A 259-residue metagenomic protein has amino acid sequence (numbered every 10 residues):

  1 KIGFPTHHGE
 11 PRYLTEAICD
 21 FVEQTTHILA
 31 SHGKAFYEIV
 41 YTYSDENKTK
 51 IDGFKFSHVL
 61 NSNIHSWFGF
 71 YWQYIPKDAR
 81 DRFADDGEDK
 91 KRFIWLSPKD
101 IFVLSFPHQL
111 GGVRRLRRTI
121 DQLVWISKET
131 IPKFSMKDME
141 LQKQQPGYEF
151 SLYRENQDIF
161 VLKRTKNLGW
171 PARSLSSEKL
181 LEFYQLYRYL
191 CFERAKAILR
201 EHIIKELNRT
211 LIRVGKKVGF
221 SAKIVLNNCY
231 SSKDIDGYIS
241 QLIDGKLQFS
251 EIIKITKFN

Functional and structural regions predicted by a protein language model:
K1-K163, I243-N259: Structured, contiguous alpha/beta core segments that scaffold functional sites
F4-T6, R12-C19, D78, T165 (+1 more regions): C-terminal helix-loop subdomains that flank or include functional centers
